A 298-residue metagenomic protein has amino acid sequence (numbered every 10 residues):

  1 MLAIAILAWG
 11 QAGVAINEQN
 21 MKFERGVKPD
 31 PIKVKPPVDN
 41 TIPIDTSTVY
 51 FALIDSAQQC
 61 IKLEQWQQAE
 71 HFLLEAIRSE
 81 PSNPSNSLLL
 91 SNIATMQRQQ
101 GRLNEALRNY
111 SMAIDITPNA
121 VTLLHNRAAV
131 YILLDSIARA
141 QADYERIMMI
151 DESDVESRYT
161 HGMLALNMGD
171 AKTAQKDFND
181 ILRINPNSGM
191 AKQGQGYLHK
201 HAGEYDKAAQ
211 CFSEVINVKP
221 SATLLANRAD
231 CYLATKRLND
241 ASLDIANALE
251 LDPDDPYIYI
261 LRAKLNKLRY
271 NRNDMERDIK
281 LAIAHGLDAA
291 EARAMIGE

Functional and structural regions predicted by a protein language model:
R25, N40-I44, I260-E298: Terminal, low-structured helical/coil segments at or just beyond the last alpha-helical repeat
Y50, P84-L88, V121-T122, V155-E156 (+4 more regions): Helix-start (N-cap) detector for alpha-helical repeat units in TPR-like alpha-solenoids, especially tetratricopeptide
K62-L63, M96-Q99, L133-L134, N167-M168 (+4 more regions): Register position in tetratricopeptide repeats
S79-S82, I116, I150, I184 (+3 more regions): Structural marker of alpha-solenoid helical repeat scaffolds
L88-N92, N126, T160-M163, G194 (+3 more regions): Canonical tetratricopeptide repeat
